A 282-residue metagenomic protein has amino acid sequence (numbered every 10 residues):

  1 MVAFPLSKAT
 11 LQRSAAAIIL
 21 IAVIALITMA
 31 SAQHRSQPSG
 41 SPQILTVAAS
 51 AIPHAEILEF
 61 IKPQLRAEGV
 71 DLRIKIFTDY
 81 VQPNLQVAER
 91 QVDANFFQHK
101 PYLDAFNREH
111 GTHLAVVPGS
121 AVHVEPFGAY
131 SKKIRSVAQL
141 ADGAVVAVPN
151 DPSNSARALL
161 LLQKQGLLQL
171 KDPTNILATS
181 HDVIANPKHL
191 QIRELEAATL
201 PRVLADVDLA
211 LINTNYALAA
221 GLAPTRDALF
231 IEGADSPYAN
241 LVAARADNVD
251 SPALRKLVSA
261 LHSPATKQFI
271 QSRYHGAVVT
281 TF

Functional and structural regions predicted by a protein language model:
M1-I44: Short, low-complexity disordered leader/linker segments with a strong preference for bacterial N-terminal type II
G40-I52, V70-I76, V145-V146: Short, well-ordered beta-strand elements
I74-L85, T174-R202: Short helix-initiation/N-cap motifs at beta->coil->alpha
I76-Y80, N95-A105, E196-A197, A205-V207 (+1 more regions): Beta->alpha turn/N-cap motifs
A105-P118, K132-I134, D206, L211 (+1 more regions): Ligand-binding "clamshell"
P118-L168, K267: A conserved helix-loop-strand patch within extracytoplasmic ligand-binding domains of the periplasmic binding
G119-Y130, L218-H262, A277-F282: Periplasmic-binding protein-like
A156-Q163, L261-T280: Periplasmic-binding protein-like
